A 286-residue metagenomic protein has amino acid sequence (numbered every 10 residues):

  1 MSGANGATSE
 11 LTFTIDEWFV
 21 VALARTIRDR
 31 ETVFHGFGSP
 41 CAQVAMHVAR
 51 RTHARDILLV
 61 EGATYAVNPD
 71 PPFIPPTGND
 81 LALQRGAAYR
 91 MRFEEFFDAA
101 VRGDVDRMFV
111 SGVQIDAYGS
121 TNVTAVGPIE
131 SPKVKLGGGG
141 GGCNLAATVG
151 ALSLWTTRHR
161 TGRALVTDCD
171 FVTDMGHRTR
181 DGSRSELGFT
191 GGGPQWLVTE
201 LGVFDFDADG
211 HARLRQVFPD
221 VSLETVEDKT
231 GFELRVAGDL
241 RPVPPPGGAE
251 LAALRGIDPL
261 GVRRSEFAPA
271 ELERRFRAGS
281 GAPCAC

Functional and structural regions predicted by a protein language model:
S2, F73-E233, A237-G247: Conserved phosphate- and dinucleotide-binding cores of soluble alpha/beta proteins, encompassing both enzyme active
S2-G86: N-terminal active-site beta-alpha-beta segment that forms phosphate/nucleotide-binding and substrate-recognition loops
A24, F97, E227, L251-R255 (+1 more regions): Generic detector of well-ordered alpha-helical segments enriched in charged/polar residues, highlighting helical
T26, R30, V48-T52, F204-D207 (+2 more regions): Change "in soluble alpha/beta enzymes" to "in soluble alpha/beta proteins
C41, C143, C169, C284-C286: Generic recognition of cysteine residues
E61, V126, L145, A252-G256 (+1 more regions): Alpha-helix boundary/capping detector
A63-D70, Y89-F93, G140-N144, S265-A282: Short, surface-exposed, charge-dense and proline/glycine-enriched linear segments
G238-C286: A conserved C-terminal secondary-structure "cap"
